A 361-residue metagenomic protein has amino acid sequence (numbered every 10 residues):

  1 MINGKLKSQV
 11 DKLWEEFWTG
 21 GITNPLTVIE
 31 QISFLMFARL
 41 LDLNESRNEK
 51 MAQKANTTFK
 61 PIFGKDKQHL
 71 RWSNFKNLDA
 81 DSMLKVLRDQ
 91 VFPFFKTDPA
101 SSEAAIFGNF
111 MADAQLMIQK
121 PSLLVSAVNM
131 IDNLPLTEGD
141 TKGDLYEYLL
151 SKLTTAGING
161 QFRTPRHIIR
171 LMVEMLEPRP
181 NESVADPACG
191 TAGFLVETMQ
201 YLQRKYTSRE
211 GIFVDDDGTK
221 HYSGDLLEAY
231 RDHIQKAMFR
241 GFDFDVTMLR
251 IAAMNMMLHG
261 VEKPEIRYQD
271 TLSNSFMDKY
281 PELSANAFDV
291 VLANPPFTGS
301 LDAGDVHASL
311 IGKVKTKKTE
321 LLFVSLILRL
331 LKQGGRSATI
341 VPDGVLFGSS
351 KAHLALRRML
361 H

Functional and structural regions predicted by a protein language model:
M1-P180, A253, E265-N274: Non-catalytic, mostly N-terminal accessory regions of nucleic-acid modification and defense proteins
R39-E45, L153, A192, L202 (+3 more regions): A generic secondary-structure signal for well-formed alpha-helical elements
Q161-V290, T298-S300, K317, L321 (+2 more regions): Conserved S-adenosyl-L-methionine
R231, G304-G312: Short glycine/proline- and charge-enriched loop/turn segments that cap or connect secondary-structure elements
A303, F323-V324: A short, conserved alpha-helix within the catalytic core of class I
L331-S337: Short glycine-dipeptide loop
